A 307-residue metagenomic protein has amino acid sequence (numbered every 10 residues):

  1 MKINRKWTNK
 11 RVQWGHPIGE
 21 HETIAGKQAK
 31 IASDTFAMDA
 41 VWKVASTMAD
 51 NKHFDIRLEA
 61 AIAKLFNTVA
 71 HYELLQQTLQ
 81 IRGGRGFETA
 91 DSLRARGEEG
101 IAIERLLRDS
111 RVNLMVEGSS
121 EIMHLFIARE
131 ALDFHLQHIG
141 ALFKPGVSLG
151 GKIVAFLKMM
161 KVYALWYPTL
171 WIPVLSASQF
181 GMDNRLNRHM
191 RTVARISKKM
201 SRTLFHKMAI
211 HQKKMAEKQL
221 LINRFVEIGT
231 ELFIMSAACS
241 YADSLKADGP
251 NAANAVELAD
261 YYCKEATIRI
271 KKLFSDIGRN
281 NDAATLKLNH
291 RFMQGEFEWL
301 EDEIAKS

Functional and structural regions predicted by a protein language model:
M1-S307: Flavin-dependent oxidoreductase catalytic core characteristic of acyl-CoA dehydrogenase/oxidase-like enzymes
